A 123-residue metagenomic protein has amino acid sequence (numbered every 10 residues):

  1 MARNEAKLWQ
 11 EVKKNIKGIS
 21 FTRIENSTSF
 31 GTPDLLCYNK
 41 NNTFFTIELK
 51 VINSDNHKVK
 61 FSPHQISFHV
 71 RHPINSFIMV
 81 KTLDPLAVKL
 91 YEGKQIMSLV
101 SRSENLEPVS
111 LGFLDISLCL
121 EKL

Functional and structural regions predicted by a protein language model:
M1-N26, K40: Acidic-basic catalytic patches of nuclease active cores, encompassing PD-(D/E)XK and other metal-cofactor nuclease
G31: Beta-rich catalytic cores
L35-C37, T43-S54: Conserved catalytic cores of phosphodiester-cleaving nucleases, focusing on short active-site segments
K40-N42, L83-D84: Short strand-connecting beta-turns/loops that link adjacent beta-strands
N53-R71: Mg2+/Mn2+-dependent nuclease catalytic core
V70-I96: Nucleic-acid nuclease catalytic cores
S103-L123: Charged phosphate-binding loop/patch that engages nucleotide di/tri-phosphates or the phosphate backbone of nucleic
